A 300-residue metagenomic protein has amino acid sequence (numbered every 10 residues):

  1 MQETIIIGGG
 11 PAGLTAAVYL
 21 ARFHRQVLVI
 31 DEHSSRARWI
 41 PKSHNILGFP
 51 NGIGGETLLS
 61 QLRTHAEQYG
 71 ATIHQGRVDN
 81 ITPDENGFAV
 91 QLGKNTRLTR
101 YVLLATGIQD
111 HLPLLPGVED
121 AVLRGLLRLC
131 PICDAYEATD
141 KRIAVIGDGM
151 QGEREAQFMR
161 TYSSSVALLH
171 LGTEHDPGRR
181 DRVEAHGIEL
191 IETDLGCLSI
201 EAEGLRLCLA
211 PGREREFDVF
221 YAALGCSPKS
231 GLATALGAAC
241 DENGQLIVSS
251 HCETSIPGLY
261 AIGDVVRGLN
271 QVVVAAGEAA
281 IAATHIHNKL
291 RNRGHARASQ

Functional and structural regions predicted by a protein language model:
M1-I5, I73-K141, C208-G212, Y221 (+1 more regions): FAD-binding core/adjacent interface of flavoenzyme oxidoreductases
T4-T57, G147-E174: Beta1-alpha1 glycine-rich phosphate/pyrophosphate-binding loop at the start of Rossmann-like nucleotide-binding domains
A17, E153-E155, I262-Q300: A conserved FAD-binding loop/helix module that cradles the flavin
Q26, E32-S34, P41-Q68, C130 (+1 more regions): N-terminal glycine-rich dinucleotide-binding loop that anchors FAD/FMN and/or NAD(P) in oxidoreductases
R38, L112-P113, E153-R154, S230-G231 (+1 more regions): Glycine/Thr-rich phosphate-binding loops of Rossmann-like dinucleotide-binding domains
R63-D84, V90-Q91, R97-T99, S163-Q245 (+1 more regions): A Rossmann-like FAD-binding core segment of flavoenzymes
D120-E137, L224-V273, I281, N288: FAD-site-proximal beta/loop scaffold in flavoenzymes
G125-I132, K141-E155, D176-P177: Active-site glycine-rich loop that binds ribose-phosphate moieties when present
